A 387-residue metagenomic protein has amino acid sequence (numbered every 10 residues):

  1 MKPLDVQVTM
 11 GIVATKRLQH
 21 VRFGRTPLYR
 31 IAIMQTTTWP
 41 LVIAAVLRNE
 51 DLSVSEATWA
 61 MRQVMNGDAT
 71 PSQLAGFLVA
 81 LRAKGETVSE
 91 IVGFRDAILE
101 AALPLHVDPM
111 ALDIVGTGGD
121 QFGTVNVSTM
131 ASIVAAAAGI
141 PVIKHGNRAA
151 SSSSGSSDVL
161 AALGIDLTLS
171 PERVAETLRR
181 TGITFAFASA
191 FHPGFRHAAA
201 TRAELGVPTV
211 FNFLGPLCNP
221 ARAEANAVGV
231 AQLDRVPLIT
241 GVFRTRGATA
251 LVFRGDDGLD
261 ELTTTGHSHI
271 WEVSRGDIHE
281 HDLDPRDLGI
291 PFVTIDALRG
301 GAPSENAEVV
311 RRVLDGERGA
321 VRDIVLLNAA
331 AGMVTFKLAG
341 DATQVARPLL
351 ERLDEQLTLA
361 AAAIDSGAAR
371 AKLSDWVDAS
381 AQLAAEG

Functional and structural regions predicted by a protein language model:
F23-I33: Short, Lys/Arg-enriched N-terminal segments with co-localized hydrophobic residues within the first ~10-30 amino acids
Q35-T37, A44-E90, L99-V107, I324 (+1 more regions): N-terminal glycine-rich anion-binding loops that anchor highly charged ligand groups
Q35-T38, A45, L52, E100-L103 (+4 more regions): Glycine-rich anion-binding loops and their surrounding alpha/beta cores
G85-G146: Active-site cofactor/substrate anionic-group-binding motifs, chiefly glycine- and Lys/Arg-rich phosphate-binding loops
D120-I133, H145, A150-S154, F195 (+2 more regions): Short glycine/serine/threonine-rich phosphate/pyrophosphate-binding segments that cradle anionic phosphate groups
A149-I165: Active-site-proximal loop->helix
